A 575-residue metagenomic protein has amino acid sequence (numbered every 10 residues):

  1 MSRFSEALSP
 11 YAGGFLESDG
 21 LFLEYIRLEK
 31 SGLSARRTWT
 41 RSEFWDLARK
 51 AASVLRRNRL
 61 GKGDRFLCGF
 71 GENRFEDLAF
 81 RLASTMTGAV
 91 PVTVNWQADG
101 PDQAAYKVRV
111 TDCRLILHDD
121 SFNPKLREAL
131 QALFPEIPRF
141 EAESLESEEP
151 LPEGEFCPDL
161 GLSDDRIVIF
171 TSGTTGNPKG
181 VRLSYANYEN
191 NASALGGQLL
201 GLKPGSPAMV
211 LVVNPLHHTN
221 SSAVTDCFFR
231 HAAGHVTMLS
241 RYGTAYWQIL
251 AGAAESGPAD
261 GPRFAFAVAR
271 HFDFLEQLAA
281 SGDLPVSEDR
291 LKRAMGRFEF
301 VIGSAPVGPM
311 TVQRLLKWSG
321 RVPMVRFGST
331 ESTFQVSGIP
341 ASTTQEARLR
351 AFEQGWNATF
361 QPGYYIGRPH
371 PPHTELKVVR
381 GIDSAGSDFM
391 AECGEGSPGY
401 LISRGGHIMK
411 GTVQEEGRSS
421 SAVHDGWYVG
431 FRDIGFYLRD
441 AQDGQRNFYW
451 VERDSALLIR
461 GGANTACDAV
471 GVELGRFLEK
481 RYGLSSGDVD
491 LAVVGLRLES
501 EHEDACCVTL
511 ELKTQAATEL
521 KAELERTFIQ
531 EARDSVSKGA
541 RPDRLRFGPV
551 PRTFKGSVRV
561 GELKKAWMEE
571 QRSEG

Functional and structural regions predicted by a protein language model:
F22-R59, C68-F75, L82, G100-A105 (+1 more regions): Conserved AMP-binding/adenylate-forming core of the ANL superfamily
T38-S42, R166-S193: Conserved AMP-binding A3 loop
W45-S53, V181-K203, V213: Conserved structural elements of the adenylate-forming
V90, E189-M209, H217-F266, D273 (+2 more regions): Conserved AMP-binding/adenylation subdomain of ANL enzymes
R230-H231, F264, E276-Q361, E375: Gly/Ser/Thr-rich phosphate-binding loop
R368-H373, G381-D425, A463-T465: Conserved ATP/PPi-binding loop(s) of AMP-dependent carboxylate-activating enzymes
G405, K410-G411, S420, G426-K538: AMP-binding/adenylate-forming catalytic core of the ANL superfamily
V489, E531-V558, E574: AMP-binding/adenylate-forming catalytic domain of the ANL superfamily
